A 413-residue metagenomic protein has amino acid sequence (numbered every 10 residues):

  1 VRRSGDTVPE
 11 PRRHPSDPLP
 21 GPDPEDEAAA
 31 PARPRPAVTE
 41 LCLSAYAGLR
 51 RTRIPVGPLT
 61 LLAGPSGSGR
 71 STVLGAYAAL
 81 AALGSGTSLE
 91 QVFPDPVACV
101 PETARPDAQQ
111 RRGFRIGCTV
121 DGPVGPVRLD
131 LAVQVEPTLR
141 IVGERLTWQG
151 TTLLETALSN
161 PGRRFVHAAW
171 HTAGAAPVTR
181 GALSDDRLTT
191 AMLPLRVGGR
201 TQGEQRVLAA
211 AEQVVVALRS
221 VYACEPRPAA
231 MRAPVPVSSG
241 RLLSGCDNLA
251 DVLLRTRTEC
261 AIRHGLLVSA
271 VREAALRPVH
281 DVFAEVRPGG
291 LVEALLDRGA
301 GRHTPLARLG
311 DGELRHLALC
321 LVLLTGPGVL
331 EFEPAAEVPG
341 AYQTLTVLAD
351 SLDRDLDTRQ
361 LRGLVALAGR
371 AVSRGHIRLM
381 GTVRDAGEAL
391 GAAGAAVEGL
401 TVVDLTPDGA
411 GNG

Functional and structural regions predicted by a protein language model:
R2-A81, P94, Q109: Pre-Walker A-like glycine/lysine-rich segment at the N-terminus of P-loop NTPase domains
R3, T7, P11-H14, E273 (+1 more regions): C-terminal lobe/lid and adjacent interdomain/linker elements of RecA-like ASCE P-loop ATPase modules
L41, L345-L348: Hydrophobic positions in the central parallel beta-sheet of the AAA+
P58-P96, D311-G326, L367: Phosphate-binding glycine-rich loops of NTP-binding sites
L74-E136: Conserved P-loop NTP-binding catalytic core
Q109, F332, E337-A341, R370-G375: Conserved catalytic network of the ASCE P-loop NTPase/AAA+ motor domain
Q134-G265: Electropositive, glycine-dotted interaction segments that contact anionic polymers or phosphate-rich ligands
G265, R272-L276, H280-G340, T344 (+1 more regions): Conserved ABC ATPase signature
